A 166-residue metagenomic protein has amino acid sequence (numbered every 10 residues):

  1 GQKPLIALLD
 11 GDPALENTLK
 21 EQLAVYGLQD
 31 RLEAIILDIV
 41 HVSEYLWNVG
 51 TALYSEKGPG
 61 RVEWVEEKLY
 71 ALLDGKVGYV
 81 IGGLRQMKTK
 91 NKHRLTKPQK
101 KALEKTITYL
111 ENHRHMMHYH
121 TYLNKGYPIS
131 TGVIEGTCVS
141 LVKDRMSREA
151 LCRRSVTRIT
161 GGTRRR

Functional and structural regions predicted by a protein language model:
G1-R166: Catalytic center-proximal scaffold of phosphoryl-transfer enzymes
